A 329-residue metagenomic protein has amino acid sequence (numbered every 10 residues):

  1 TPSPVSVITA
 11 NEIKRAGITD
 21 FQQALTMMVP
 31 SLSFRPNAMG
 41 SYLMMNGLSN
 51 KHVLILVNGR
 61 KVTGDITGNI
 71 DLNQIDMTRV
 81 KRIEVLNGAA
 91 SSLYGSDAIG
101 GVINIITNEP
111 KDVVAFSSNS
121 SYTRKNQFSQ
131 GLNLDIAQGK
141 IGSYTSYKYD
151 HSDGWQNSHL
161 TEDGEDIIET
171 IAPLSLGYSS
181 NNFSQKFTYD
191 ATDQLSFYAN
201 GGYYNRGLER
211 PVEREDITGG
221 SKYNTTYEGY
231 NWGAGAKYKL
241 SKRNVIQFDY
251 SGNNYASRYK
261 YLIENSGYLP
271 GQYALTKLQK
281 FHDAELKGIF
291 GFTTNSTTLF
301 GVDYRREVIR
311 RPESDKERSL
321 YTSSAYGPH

Functional and structural regions predicted by a protein language model:
T1-E12, Y42, N50: N-terminal periplasmic "start-of-domain" segments of outer-membrane beta-barrel proteins
I13, L25, I83-E84, I103-I105: Non-catalytic regulatory/gating segments with a bias toward low-complexity or hydrophobic composition
K14, L72-Q74, Y122-R124, D135-A137 (+5 more regions): Replace "Gram-negative outer membrane beta-barrel proteins" with "bacterial and organellar outer membrane beta-barrel
Q22-R60, K81: Extracytoplasmic beta-strand/coil segments of soluble accessory domains associated with Gram-negative outer-membrane
S41, G101, V114-F116, F128-L132 (+5 more regions): Hydrophobic, lipid-facing positions within transmembrane beta-strands of outer-membrane proteins
R60-N87: Short acidic/polar hinge/loop motifs at secondary-structure boundaries that mediate gating or recognition
N104, K111-V113, S121, I136-T225: Periplasmic-side early beta-strands and strand-to-turn transitions of outer-membrane beta-barrels
T188-N205, Y227-H329: Face-selective signature of the C-terminal outer-membrane beta-barrel domain
